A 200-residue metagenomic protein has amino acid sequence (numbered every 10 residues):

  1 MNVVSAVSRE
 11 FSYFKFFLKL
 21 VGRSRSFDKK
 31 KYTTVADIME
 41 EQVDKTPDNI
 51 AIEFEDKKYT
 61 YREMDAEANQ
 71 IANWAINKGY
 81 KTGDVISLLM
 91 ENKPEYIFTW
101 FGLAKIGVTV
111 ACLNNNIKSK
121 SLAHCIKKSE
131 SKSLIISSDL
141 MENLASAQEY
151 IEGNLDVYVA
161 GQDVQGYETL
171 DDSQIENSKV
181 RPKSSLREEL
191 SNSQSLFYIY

Functional and structural regions predicted by a protein language model:
M1-A6, N77-K78, K105-S173: Structural core segment of the AMP-binding/adenylate-forming
M1-Y32: Flexible, non-catalytic linker and terminal segments flanking ANL/adenylate-forming cores
S12-R23, D37-T60, L196: AMP-dependent adenylate-forming
F27-Y32, A36, D48-K93, I97-F101 (+1 more regions): Conserved AMP-binding/adenylate-forming core of the ANL superfamily
K31-V35, I136, G166, S191: Residue-level signature of the cytosolic catalytic core of signaling kinases
P47, Q165, N177-Y200: Conserved pre-ATP/AMP-binding loop-to-beta segment of ANL
E53, L89, I135, Y198-I199: Short hydrophobic segments within beta-strands
D56, R62, Y158-Q162, D171 (+1 more regions): Residues at the C-termini of beta-strands that transition into short coil/loop
